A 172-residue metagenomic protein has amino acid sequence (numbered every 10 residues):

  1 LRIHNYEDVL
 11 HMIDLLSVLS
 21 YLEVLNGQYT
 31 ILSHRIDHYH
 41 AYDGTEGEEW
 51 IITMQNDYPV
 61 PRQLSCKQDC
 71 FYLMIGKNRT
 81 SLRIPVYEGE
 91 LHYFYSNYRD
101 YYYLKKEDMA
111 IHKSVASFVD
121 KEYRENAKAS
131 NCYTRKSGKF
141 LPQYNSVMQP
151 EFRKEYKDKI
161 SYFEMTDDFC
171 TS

Functional and structural regions predicted by a protein language model:
L1-S172: DEDD superfamily 3′-5′ metal-dependent exonuclease/proofreading module
